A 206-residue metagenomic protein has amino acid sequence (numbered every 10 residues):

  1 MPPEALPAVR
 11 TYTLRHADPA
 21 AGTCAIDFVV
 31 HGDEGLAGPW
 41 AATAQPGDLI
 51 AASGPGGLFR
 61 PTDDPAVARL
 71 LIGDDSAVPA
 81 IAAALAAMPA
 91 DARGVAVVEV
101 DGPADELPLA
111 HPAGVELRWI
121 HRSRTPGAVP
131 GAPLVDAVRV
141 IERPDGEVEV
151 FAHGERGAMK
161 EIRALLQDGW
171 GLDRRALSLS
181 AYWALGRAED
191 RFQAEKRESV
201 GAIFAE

Functional and structural regions predicted by a protein language model:
M1-E206: Extended, composition-driven regions rather than compact fold-specific motifs
